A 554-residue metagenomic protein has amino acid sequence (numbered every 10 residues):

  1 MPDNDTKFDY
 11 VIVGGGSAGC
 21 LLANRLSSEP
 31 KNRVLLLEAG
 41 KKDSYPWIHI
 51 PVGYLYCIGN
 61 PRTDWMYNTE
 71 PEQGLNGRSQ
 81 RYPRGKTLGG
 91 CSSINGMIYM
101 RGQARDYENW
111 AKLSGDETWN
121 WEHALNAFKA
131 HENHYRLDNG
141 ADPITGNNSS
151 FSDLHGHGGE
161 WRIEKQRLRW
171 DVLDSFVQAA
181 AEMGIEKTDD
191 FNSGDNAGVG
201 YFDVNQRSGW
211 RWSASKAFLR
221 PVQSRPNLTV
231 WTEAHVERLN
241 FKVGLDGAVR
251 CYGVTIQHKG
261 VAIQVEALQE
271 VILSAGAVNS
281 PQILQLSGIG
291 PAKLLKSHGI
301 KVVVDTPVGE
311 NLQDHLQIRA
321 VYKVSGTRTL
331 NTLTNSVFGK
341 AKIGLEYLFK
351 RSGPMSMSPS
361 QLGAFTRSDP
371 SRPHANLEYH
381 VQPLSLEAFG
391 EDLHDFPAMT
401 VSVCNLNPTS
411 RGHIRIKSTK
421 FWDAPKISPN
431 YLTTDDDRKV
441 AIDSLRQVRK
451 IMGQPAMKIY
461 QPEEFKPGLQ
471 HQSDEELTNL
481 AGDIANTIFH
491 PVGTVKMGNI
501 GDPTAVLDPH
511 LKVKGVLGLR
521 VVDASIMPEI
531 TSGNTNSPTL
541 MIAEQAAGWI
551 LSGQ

Functional and structural regions predicted by a protein language model:
M1-Q554: N-terminal redox-cofactor-binding region of secreted/periplasmic oxidoreductases
